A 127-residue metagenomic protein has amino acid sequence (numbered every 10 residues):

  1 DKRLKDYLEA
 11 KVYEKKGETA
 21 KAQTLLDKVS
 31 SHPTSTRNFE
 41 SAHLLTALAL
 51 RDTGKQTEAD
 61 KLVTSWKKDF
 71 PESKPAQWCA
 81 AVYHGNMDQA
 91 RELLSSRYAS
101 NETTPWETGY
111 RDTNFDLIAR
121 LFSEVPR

Functional and structural regions predicted by a protein language model:
D1-L8, K15, L45-A47, D52 (+2 more regions): "A position-specific structural signal for the A-helix of alpha-solenoid helical repeats
K2, S35-R51, A59, S65-W66: Eukaryotic tandem repeat interaction scaffolds
E14-A20: Short coil/turn connectors between adjacent alpha-helices in alpha-solenoid helical repeat scaffolds
A22-L25, G54: Helix-turn-helix repeat elements of alpha-solenoid scaffolds
D27-N38, T64-E72, L94-W106: Solenoid-like repeat scaffolds
P71, V82, N86-R127: C-terminal non-catalytic interaction modules
